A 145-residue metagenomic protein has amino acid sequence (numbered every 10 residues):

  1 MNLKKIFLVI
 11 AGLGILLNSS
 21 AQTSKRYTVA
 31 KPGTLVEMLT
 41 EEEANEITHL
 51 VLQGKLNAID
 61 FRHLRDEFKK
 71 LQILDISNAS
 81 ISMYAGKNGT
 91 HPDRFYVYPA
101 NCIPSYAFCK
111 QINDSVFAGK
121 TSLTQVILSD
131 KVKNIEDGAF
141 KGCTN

Functional and structural regions predicted by a protein language model:
M1-S24: Bacterial Sec-dependent N-terminal signal peptides
G14-N18, M38-E43: Short, flexible, solvent-exposed loop/turn segments with mixed acidic/basic and small polar residues
A21-L39: Boundary/junction segments of secreted and surface-exposed precursor proteins
S24-A30, T48-K55, L71-G86, T90-C102 (+3 more regions): Structural signature of tandem-repeat unit edges
P32, V36, F61, A100-N101 (+1 more regions): Short, well-ordered alpha-helical scaffold segments within catalytic/effector domains
L39-I47, E67-F68: Flexible, charged surface loops at secondary-structure boundaries
D60-E67: A short acidic, amphipathic alpha-helical/loop segment
